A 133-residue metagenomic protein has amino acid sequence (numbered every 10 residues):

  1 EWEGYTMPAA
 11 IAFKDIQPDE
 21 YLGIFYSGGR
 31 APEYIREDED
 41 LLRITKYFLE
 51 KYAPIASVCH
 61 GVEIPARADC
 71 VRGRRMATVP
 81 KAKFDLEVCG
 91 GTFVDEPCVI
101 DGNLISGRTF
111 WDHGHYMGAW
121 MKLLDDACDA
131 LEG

Functional and structural regions predicted by a protein language model:
E1-K51, I55, E63-R75, K83-G133: Extended, subdomain-level signal for the structured scaffold at the beginning of enzyme domains
C59: Catalytic nucleophile serine of serine hydrolases, specifically the conserved "nucleophile elbow" pentapeptide
V79: Active-site-adjacent substrate-recognition loops and nearby beta-strands within hydrolase catalytic domains
